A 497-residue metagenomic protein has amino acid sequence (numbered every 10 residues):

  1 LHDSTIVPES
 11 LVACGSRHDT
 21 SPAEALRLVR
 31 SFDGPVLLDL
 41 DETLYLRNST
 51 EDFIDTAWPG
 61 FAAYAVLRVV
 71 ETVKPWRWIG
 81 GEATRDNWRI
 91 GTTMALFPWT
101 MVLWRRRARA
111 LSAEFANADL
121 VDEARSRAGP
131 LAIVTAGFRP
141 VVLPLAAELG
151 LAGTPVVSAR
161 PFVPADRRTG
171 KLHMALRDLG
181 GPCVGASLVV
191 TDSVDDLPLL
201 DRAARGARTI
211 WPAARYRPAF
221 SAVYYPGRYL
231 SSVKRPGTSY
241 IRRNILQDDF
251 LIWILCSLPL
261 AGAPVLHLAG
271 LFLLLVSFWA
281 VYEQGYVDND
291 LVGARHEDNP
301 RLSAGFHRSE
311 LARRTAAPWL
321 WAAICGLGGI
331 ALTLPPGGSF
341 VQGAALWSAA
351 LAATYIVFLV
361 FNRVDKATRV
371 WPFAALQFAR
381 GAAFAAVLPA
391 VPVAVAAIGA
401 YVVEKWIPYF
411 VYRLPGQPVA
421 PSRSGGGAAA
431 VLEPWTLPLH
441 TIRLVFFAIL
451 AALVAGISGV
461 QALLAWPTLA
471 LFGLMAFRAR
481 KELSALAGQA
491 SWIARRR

Functional and structural regions predicted by a protein language model:
D3-A13, D19-R27, D33, R109-T238: C-terminal cap/substrate-recognition subdomain and adjoining C-terminal extension of metal-dependent phosphatase-like
P22-E82: Active-site neighborhood of HAD-like aspartate-dependent phosphohydrolases
F61, P300-V341: Multi-pass membrane catalytic core of lipid/isoprenoid biosynthesis enzymes
R85-L120: Metal-dependent phosphoesterase signature
A214-G285, A316-A323: Topogenic membrane-insertion module of multi-pass membrane proteins
A222-V233, V287-E310, V411-A429: Cytosolic, membrane-interface loops and tails of multi-pass inner-membrane proteins
S231-Q247, A352-R497: C-terminal membrane-associated helical module and adjoining short loops/tails
I254-V276, L327-L346, R380-G399, A451-L464: Helix-coil boundary and interhelical linker segments in multi-pass alpha-helical membrane proteins
